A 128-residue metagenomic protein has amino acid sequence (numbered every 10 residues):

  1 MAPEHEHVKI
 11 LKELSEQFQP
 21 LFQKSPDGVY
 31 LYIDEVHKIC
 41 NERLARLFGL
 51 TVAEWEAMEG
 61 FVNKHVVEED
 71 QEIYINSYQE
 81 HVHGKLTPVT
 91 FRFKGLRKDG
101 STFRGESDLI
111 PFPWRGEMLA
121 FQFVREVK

Functional and structural regions predicted by a protein language model:
I10-D34, R46: PAS/LOV and related PAS-like sensory modules
H37-I39, W55: Conserved hydrophobic beta-strand signature of PAS-family and PAS-like sensory domains
R43-L44, F61: PAS/LOV sensory domain residues
L44-E56: PAS/PAS-like sensory domain cap-loop motif
E56-E69: PAS-family sensory/regulatory domains
E68-F93: Terminal output helix/cap of sensory domains in signal transduction proteins
K94-G100: PAS-family sensory domains
S107-F123: Short loop/turn elements at sensory-signaling interfaces that couple input to output
